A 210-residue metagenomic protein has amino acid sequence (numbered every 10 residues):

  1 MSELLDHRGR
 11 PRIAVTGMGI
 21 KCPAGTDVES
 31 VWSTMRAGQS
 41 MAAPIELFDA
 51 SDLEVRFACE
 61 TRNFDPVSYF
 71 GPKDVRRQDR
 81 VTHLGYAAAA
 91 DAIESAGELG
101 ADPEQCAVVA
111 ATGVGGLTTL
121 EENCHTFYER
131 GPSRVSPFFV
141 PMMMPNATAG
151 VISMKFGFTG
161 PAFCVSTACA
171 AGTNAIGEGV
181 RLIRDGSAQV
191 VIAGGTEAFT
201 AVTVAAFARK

Functional and structural regions predicted by a protein language model:
M1-D74: ACP-dependent fatty acid/polyketide chain-elongation machinery
S2-R10, G25-T26, A37-I45, E94-Q105 (+1 more regions): Acyl-thioester C-C bond-transforming condensing/cleaving domain
I20, D74-G85, P137, P141 (+1 more regions): Short secondary-structure transition/capping motifs
S30, T34, V81-A88, A171 (+1 more regions): Generic hydrophobic secondary-structure packing signal
L47-E98, T119, P145-T159: A glycine- and small-residue-enriched flexible loop/hinge segment at structural boundaries
